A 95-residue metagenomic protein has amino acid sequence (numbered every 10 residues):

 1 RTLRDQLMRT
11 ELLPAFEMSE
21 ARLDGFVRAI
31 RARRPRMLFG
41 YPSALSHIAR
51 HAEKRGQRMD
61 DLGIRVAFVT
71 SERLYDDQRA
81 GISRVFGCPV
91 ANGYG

Functional and structural regions predicted by a protein language model:
R1-A91: Active-site phosphate/ATP/adenylate-binding loop shared across adenylate-forming ligases
G95: Active-site glycine-centered loops adjacent to acidic/histidine catalytic or metal-binding residues that shape
